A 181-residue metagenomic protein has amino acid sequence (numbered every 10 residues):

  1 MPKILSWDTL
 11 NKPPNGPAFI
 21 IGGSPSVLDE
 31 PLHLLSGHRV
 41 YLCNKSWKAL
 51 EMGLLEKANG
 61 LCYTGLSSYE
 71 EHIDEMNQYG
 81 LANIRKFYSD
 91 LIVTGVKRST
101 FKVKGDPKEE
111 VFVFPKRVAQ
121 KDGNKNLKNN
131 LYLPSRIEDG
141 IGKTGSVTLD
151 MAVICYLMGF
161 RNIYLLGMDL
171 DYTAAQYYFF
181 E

Functional and structural regions predicted by a protein language model:
M1-E181: Metal-ion/cofactor- or nucleotide/acyl-coenzyme-handling active-site neighborhoods
